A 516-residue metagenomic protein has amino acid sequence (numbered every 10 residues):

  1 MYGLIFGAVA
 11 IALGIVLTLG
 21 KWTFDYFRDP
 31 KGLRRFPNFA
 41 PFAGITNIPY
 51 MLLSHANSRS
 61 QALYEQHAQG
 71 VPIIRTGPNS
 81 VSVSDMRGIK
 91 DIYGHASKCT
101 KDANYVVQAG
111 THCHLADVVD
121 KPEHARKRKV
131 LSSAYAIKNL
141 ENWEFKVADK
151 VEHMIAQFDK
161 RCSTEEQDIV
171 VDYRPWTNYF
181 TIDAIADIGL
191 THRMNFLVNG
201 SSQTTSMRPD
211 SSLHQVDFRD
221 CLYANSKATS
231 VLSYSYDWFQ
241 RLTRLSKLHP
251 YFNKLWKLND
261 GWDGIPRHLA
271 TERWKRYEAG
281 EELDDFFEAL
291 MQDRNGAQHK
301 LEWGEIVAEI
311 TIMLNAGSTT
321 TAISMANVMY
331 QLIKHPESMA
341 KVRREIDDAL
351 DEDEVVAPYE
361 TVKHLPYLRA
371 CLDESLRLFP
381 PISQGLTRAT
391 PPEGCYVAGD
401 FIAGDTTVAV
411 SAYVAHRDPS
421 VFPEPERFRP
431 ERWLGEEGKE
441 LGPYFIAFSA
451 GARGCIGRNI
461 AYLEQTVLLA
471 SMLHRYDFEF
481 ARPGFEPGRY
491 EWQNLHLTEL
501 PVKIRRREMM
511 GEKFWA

Functional and structural regions predicted by a protein language model:
Y2-I5, L495-A516: C-terminal helix/juxtamembrane-tail motif
Y2-R126, F145-H153, F180, K254 (+6 more regions): N-terminal membrane-proximal hinge/A-helix region immediately C-terminal to the signal-anchor transmembrane segment
T100-Q108, N142-M325, K341: Cytochrome P450 heme-thiolate monooxygenase catalytic core
A148, Q167, M207, L213-C221 (+7 more regions): Cytochrome P450 I-helix active-site segment
Q157-K160, R193-M194, P336-S338, L434 (+3 more regions): Cytochrome P450 heme-binding "Cys pocket" and the immediately downstream C-terminal segment
T320-I333, L468: Short, small-residue alpha-helix embedded
P392, V410-E437: Conserved cytochrome P450 K-helix/beta-meander segment immediately N-terminal to the heme-binding cysteine loop
